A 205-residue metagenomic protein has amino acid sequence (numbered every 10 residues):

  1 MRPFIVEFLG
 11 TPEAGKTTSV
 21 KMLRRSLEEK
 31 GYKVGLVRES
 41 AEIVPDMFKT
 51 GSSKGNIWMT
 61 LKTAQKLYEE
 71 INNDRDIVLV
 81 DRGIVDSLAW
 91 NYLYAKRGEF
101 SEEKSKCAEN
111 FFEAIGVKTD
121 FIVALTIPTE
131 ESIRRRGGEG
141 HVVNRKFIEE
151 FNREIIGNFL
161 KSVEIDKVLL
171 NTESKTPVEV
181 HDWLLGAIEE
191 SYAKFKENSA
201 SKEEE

Functional and structural regions predicted by a protein language model:
F8: Hydrophobic anchor at the beta1->P-loop junction of P-loop NTPases
E13: Walker A (P-loop) phosphate-binding loop of P-loop NTPases
K16: Conserved lysine of the Walker
S19, L23: Hydrophobic positions on the alpha1 helix immediately C-terminal to the Walker A/P-loop
R24-E69: Conserved substrate/cofactor phosphate-moiety recognition/catalytic segment in nucleotide-dependent phosphotransferases
N56-G116: Glycine-rich phosphate-binding loop used to anchor ATP phosphates in small-molecule kinases, encompassing both
W90-G157: A glycine- and Lys/Arg-enriched "phosphate-lid" helix/loop adjacent to the NTP-binding pocket of small-molecule kinases
G137-E205: NTP-dependent small-molecule kinase module
